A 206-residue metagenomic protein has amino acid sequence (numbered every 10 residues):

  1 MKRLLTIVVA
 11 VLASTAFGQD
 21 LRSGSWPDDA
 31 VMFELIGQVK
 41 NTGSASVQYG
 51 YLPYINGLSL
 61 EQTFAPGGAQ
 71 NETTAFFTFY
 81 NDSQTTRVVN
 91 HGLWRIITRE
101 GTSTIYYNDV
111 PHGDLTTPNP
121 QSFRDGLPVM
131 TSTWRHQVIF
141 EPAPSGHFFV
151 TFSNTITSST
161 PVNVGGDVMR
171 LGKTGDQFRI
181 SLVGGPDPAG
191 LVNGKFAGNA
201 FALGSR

Functional and structural regions predicted by a protein language model:
K2-I7: Sec-dependent signal peptide recognition, specifically the positively charged N-region followed immediately by
V8-V9, S205: A periodicity- and composition-biased signal for non-globular, repetitive helical segments
V9-G18: Hydrophobic h-region of N-terminal signal peptides that target proteins for export in Gram-negative bacteria
Q19-R206: Extracytosolic secretory-pathway proteins
